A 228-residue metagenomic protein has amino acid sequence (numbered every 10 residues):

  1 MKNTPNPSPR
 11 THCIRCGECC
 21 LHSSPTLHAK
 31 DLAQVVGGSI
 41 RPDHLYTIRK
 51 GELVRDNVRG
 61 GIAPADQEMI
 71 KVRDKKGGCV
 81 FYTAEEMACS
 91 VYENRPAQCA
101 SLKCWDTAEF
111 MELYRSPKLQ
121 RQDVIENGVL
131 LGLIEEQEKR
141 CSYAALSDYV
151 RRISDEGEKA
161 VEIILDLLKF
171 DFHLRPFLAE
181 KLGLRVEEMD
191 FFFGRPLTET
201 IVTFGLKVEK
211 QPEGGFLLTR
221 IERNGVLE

Functional and structural regions predicted by a protein language model:
M1-E228: Hydrophobic scaffolds flanking metal-cofactor catalytic centers in soluble metalloenzymes
